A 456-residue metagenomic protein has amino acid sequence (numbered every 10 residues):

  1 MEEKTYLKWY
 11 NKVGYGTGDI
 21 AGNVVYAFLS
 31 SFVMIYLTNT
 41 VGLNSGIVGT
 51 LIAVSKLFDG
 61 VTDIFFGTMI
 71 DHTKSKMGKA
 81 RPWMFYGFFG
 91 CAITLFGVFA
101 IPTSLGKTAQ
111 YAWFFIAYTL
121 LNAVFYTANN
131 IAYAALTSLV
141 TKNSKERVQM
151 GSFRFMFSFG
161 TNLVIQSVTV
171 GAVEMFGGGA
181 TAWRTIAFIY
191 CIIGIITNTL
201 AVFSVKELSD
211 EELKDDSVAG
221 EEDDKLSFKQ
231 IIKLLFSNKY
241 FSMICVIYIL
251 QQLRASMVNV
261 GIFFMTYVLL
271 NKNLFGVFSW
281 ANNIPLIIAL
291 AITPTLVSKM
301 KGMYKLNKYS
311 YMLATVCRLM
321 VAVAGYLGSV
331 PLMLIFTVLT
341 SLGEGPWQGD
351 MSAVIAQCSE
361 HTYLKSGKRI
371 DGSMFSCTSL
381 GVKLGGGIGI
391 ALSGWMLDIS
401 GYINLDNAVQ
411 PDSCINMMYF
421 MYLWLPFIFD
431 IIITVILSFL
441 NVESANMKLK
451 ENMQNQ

Functional and structural regions predicted by a protein language model:
E2-Q456: Membrane-embedded alpha-helical bundles of multi-pass transporters/translocases, especially carrier/permease families
